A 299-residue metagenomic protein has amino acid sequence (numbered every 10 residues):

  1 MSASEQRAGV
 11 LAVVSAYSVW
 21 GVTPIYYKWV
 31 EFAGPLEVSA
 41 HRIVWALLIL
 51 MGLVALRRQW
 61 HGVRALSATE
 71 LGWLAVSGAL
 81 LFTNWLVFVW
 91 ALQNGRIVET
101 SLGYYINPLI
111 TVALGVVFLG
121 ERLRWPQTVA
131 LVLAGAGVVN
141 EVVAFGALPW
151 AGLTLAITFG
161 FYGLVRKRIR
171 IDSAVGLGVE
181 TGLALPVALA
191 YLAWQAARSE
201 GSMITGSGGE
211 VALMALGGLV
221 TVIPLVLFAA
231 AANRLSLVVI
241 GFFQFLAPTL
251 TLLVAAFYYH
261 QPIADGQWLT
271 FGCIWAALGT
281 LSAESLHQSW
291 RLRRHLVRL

Functional and structural regions predicted by a protein language model:
M1-E37, A136-R168, A190, V254 (+1 more regions): Glycine-/small-residue-enriched transmembrane alpha-helix faces in small-molecule transporters and effluxers
S2, V143, L148, F245-L299: C-terminal-most transmembrane helix of multi-pass membrane proteins
A8-A16, H61-V87, W150-T154, S202-I223 (+2 more regions): Loop-to-transmembrane-helix transition segments
F32-T83, T158, V179-A196, A276: Transmembrane alpha-helices of multi-pass small-molecule transport proteins
L47-S67, L133-L148, A184-G209, L252-H260 (+1 more regions): Membrane-interface helix-cap regions at the ends of transmembrane helices in multi-pass membrane proteins
L50, L123-V142, L153-L155, G266-S285: Hydrophobic transmembrane alpha-helices of multi-pass small-molecule transport proteins
W90, N107-P126, T249-W268: C-terminal transmembrane-helix exit sites in multi-pass transporters
L102-I106, I171-L183, V222-F257: Helix-helix packing/entry segments at the starts of transmembrane helices
